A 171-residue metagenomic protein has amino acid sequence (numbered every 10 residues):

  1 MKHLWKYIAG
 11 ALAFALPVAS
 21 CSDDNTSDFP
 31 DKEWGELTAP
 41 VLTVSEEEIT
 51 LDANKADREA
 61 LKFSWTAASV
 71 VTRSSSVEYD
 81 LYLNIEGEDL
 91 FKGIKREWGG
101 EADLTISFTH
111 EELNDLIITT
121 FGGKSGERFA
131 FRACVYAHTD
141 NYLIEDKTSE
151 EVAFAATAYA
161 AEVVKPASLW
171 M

Functional and structural regions predicted by a protein language model:
M1-I8: Bacterial N-terminal signal peptides that target proteins for export
A11-A15: Alpha-helical transmembrane segments
L16-S20: C-terminal motif of bacterial Sec signal peptides marking the signal peptidase cleavage site
S22-Y82, W98-M171: Insoluble glucan recognition modules
Y82-L90: Change "in extracellular beta-sheet-rich domains … of secreted and cell-surface proteins" to "in beta-sheet-rich domains
K92-E97: Beta-propeller fold detector
